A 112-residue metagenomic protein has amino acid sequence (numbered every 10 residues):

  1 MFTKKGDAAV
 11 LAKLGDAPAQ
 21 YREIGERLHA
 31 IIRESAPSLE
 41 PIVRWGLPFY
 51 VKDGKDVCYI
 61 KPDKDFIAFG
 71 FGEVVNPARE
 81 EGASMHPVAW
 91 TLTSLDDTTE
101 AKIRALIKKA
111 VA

Functional and structural regions predicted by a protein language model:
M1-A112: Charge-dense, helix-prone N-terminal extensions
